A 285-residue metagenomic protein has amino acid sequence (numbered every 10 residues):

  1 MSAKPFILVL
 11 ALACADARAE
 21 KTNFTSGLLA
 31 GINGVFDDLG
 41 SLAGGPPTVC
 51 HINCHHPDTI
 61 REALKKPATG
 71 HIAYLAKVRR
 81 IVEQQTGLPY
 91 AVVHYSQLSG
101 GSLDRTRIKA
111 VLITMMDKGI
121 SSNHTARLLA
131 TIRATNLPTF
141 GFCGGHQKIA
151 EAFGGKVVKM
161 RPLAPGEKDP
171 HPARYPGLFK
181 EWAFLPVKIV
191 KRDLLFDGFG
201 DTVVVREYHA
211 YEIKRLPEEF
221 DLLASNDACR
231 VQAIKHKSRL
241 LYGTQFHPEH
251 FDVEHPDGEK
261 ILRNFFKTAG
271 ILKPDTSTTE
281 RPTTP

Functional and structural regions predicted by a protein language model:
M1-V9: Sec-dependent signal peptide recognition, specifically the positively charged N-region followed immediately by
A15-A19: Boundary at the C-terminal end of the N-terminal hydrophobic targeting segment
T22-G40, D58-T59, F246-P285: Acyltransferase
L42-V49: A short, charged/proline- and glycine-enriched loop that marks the coil->beta-strand transition at the N-terminal
I52-H55: Short hydrophobic segments within beta-strands
I60-L75: Glycine- and acidic-residue-enriched helix-capping/strand-helix junction motifs
R80-F142, F153: Flexible gly/pro-rich beta->alpha loop and the following alpha-helix that scaffold active-site loops
G154-K237, F246-P256: Pocket-forming structural segment of enzyme catalytic cores
